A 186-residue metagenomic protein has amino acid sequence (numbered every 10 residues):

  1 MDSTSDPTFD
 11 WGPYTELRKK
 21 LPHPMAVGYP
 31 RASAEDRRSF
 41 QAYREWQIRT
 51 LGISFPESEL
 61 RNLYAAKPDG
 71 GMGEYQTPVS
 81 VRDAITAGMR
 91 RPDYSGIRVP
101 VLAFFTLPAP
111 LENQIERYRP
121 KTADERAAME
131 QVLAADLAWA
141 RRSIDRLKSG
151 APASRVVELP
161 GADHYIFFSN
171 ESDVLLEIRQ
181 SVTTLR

Functional and structural regions predicted by a protein language model:
M1, L102-F104, V157: Hydrophobic/aromatic beta-strand patches that form the interior of the parallel beta-sheet core in alpha/beta enzyme
M1-S3, S169: Conserved acidic functional residues
T4-S5, D163: Alpha/beta-hydrolase active-site loop signature
S5-R146: Alpha/beta-hydrolase
R141-R186: Catalytic active-site module of serine/aspartate enzymes centered on a nucleophile-bearing elbow/loop
